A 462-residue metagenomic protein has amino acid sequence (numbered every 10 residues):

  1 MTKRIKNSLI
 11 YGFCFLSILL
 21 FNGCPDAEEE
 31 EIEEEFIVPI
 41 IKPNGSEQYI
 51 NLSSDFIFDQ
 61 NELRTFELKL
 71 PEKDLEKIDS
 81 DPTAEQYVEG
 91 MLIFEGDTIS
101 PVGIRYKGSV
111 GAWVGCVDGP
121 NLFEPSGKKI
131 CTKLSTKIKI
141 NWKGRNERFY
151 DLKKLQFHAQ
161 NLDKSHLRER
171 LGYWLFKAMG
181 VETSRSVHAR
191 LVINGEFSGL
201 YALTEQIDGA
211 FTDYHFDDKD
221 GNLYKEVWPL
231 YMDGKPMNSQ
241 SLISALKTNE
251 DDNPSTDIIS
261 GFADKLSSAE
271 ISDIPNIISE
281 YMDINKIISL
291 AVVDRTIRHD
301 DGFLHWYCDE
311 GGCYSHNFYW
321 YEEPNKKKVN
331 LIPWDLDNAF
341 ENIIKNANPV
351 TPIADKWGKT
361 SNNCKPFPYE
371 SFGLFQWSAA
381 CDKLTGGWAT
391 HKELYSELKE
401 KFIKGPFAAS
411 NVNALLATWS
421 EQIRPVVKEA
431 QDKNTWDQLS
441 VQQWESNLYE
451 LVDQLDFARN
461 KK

Functional and structural regions predicted by a protein language model:
T2-G12: Bacterial N-terminal signal peptides that target proteins for export
Y11-L19: Bacterial N-terminal signal peptides
C24-K462: Phosphate/dinucleotide-binding and metal-coordinating scaffold of catalytic cores in nucleotide-dependent enzymes
